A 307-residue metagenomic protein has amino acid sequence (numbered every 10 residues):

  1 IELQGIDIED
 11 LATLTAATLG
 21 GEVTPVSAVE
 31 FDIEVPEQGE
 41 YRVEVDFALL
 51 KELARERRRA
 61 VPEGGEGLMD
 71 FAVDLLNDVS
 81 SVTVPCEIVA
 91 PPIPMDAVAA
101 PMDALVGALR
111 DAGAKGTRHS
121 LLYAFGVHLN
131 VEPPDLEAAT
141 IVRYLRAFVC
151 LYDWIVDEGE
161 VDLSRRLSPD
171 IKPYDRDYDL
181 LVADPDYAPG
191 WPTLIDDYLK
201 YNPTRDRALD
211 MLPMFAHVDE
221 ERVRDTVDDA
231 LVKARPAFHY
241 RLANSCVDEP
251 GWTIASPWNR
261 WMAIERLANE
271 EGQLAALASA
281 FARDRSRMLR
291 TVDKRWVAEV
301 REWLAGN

Functional and structural regions predicted by a protein language model:
I1-C86, I93-G107, D111, D135-L136 (+2 more regions): C-terminal accessory/tail domains of diverse enzymes
P91, N130-E132: Short His-Asn-centered micro-motif
D111-S120: Active-site palm subdomain of RNA-directed nucleic acid polymerases
L121-H128: Short, conserved phosphate-binding/catalytic loop or strand-edge motifs used in phosphoryl-/nucleotidyl-transfer
H128-N130, H239: Structured core elements
